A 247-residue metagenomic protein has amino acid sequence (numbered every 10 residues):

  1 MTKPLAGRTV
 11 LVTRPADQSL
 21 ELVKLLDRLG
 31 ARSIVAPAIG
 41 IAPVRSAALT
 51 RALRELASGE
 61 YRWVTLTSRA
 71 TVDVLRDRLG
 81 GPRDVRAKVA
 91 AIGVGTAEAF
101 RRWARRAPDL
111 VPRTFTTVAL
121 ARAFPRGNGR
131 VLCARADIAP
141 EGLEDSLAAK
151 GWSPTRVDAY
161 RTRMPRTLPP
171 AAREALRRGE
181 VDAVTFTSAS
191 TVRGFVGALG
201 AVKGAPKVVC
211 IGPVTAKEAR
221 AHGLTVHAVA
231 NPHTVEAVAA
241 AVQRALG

Functional and structural regions predicted by a protein language model:
M1-G247: Signature of uroporphyrinogen-III synthase
